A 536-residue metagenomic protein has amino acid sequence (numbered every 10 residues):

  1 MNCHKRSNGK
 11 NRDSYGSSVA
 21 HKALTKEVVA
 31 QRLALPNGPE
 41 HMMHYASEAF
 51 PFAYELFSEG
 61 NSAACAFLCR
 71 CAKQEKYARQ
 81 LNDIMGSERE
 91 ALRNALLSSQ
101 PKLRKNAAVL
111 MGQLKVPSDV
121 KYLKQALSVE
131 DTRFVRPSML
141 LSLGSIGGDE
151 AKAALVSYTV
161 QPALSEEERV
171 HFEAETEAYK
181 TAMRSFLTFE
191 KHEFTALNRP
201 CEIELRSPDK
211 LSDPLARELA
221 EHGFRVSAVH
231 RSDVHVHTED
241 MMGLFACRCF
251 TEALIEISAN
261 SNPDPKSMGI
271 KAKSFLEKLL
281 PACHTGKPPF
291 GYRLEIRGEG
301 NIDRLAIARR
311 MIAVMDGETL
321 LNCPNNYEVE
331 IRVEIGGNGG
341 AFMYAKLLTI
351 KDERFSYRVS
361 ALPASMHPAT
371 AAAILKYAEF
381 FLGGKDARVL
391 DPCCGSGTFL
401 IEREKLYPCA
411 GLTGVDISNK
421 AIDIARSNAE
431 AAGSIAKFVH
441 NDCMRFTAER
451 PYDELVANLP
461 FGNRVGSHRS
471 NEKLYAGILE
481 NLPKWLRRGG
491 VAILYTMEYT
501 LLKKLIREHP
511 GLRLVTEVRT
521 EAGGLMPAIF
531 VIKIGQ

Functional and structural regions predicted by a protein language model:
N2-E221, G336-Q536: Class I S-adenosyl-L-methionine-dependent methyltransferase catalytic core
V160-A163, F186-P324: Non-catalytic nucleic-acid substrate-recognition regions in nucleic-acid-modifying enzymes
K287-A373: Nucleic-acid modification enzymes, centered on SAM-dependent nucleic-acid methyltransferases
